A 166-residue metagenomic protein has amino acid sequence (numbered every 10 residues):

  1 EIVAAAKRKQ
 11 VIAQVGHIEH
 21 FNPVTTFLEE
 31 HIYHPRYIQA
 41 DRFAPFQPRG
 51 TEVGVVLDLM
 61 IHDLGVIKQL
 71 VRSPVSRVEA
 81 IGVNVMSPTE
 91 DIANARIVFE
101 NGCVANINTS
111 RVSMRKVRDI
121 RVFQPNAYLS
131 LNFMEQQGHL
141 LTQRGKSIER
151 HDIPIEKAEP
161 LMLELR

Functional and structural regions predicted by a protein language model:
E1-G50: A contiguous active-site-proximal alpha/beta segment in oxidoreductase catalytic domains
I2-A4, F27-H31, E52-V55, I92-A95 (+2 more regions): Short, glycine/charged-enriched secondary-structure capping and boundary segments
G16-P23, F46-V75: Mid-domain beta-loop-alpha active-site segment that forms a flexible, acidic cofactor/metal-binding surface
H17-E19, H34, D41-A44, N84 (+4 more regions): Short, flexible active-site-adjacent loop segments at beta-strand->alpha-helix junctions, enriched in small/polar
I18, Q124-R166: C-terminal glycine/acidic-rich active-site capping loop/insertion
V56, M60, P88, P154-L161: Aromatic-acidic/polar surface patches that form glycan- and anion
L64-Q137, E164-R166: Contiguous beta-strand/loop segments that form the cofactor/metal-binding neighborhood of enzyme cores
